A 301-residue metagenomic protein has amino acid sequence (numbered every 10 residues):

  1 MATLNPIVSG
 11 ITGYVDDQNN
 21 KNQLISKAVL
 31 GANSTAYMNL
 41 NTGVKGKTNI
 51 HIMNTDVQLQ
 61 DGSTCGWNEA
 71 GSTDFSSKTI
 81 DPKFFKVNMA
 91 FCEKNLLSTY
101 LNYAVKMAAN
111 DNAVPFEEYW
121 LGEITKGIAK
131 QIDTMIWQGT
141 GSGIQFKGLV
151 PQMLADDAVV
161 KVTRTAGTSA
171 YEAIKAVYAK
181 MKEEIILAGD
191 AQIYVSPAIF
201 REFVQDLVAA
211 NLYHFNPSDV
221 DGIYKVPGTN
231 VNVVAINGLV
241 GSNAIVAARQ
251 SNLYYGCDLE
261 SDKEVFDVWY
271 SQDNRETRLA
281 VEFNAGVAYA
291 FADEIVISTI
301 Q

Functional and structural regions predicted by a protein language model:
A2-G10, Q250-Q301: Extended, compositionally biased alpha-helical segments that mediate assembly or anchoring
T3, D16-L96: Assembly/oligomerization interface modules of large self-assembling protein complexes
N20-A28, W120, I124, A176-V177 (+1 more regions): Short, Φ-rich (hydrophobic/aromatic) sequence segments
E93, M153, P197-I199, F283: Short, flexible loop/turn elements at secondary-structure junctions
T99, E202-V204, Y289-A290: Short helix/loop capping segments that flank catalytic or ligand/cofactor-binding pockets
Y100-K180, V296-Q301: Alpha-helical scaffold segments that mediate packing/assembly in large oligomeric complexes
T168-S261: Extended oligomerization regions of viral-like shell subunits
